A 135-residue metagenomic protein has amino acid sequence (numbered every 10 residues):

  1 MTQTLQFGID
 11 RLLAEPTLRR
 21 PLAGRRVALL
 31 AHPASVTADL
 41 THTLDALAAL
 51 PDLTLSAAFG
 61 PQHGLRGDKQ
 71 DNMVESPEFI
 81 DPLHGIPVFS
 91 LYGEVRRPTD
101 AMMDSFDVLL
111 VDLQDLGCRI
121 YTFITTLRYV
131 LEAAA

Functional and structural regions predicted by a protein language model:
Q3-T54: N-terminal phosphate-binding or glycine-rich loops at protein starts, especially the Walker A/P-loop of NTPases
R25, F106-D107: Short, well-ordered alpha-helix to beta-strand connector turns
S35, G64, V95, Q114-L116: Short glycine-rich anion-binding loops that position phosphate/pyrophosphate groups of nucleotides and phosphorylated
A46-L47, T126-A134: Catalytic-core regions built around general acid/base machinery
T54-H63: Short internal beta-strands
D71-F106, C118: Glycine-rich oxoanion-binding loops at beta->alpha junctions
D115-L127: Glycine/threonine-rich flexible loop motifs
